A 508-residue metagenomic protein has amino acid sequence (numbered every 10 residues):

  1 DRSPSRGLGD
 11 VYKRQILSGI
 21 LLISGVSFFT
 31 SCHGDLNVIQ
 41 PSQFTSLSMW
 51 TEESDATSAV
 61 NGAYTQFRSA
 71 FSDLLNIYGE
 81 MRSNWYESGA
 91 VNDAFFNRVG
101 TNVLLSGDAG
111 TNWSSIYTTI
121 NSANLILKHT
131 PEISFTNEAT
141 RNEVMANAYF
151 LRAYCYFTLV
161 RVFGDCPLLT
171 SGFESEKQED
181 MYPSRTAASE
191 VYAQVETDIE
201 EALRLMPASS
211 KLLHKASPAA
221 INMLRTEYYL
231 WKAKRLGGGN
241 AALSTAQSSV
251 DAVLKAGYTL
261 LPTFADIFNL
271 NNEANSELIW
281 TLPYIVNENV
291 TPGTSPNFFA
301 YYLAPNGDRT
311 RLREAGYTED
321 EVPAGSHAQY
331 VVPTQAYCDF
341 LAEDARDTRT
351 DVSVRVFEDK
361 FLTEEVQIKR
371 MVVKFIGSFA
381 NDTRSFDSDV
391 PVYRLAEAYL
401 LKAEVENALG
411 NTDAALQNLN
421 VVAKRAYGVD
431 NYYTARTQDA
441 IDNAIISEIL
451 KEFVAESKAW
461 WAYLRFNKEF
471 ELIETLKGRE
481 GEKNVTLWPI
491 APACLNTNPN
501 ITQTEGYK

Functional and structural regions predicted by a protein language model:
D1-Y12: Single conserved hydrophobic/aromatic residue that forms the stacking wall/gate of nucleotide- or nucleobase-binding
F28, C32-G79, F268, T502-K508: Acidic, glycine-rich segments characteristic of secretory precursors and extracytoplasmic regions
C32-H33, I116-Y117, Q194, N269-D320 (+2 more regions): Long, intrinsically disordered, low-complexity segments
T57-N61, T65-F67, N92-F163, T186-E190 (+3 more regions): Conserved, well-structured interaction surfaces
D73-D93, L169-S171, P207-M223, Y228-A304 (+3 more regions): Short, surface-exposed recognition loops and adjoining beta-strand edges that mediate ligand/DNA contacts, enriched
A328-L395: Flexible, polar/acidic helix-loop-strand segments at domain edges
